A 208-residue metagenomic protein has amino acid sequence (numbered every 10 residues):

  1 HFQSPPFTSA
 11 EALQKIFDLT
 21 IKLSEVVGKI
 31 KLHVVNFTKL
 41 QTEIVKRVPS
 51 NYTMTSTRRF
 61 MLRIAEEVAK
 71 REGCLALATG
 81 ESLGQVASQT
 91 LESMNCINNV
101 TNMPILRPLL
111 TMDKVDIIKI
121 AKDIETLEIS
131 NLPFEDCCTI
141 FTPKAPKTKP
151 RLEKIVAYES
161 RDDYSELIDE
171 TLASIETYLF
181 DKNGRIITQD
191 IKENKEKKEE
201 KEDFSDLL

Functional and structural regions predicted by a protein language model:
H1-D123: ATP-dependent adenylation/nucleotidyltransferase module used to activate substrates
I30, C74, T90, M94-M103 (+2 more regions): Peripheral terminal appendages
